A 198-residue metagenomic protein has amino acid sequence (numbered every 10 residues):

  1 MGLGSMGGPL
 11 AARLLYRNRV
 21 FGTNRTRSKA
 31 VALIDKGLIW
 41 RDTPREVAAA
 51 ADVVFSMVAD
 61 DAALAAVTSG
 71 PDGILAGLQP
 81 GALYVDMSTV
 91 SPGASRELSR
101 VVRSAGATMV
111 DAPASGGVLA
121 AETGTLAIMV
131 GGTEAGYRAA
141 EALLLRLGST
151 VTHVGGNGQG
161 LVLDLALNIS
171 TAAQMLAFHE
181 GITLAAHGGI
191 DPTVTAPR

Functional and structural regions predicted by a protein language model:
M1-S56, A82, M87: NAD(P)+-binding Rossmann beta1-loop-alpha1 motif at the extreme N-terminus of oxidoreductases
M6, L33, A51-V54, L64 (+5 more regions): Buried hydrophobic positions in well-ordered alpha/beta secondary-structure cores of metabolic enzymes
L10-A11, K29, L98, L143 (+1 more regions): Hydrophobic residues within alpha-helices that form the first helical element adjacent to the glycine-rich loop
V20, W40, T108-V110, V151 (+1 more regions): Hydrophobic beta-strand scaffold residues
P44-A48, V53, D61-L126: Rossmann-like NAD(P)(H) cofactor-binding subdomain of soluble oxidoreductases
D52, V58-D60, T89, G132-E134 (+1 more regions): Short glycine-/small-residue-rich Rossmann-like dinucleotide-binding loops
V90-I169: Rossmann-fold dinucleotide-binding core
Q159-R198: Helical "substrate-binding/catalytic lid" subdomain of Rossmann-like NAD(P)-dependent dehydrogenases/reductases
